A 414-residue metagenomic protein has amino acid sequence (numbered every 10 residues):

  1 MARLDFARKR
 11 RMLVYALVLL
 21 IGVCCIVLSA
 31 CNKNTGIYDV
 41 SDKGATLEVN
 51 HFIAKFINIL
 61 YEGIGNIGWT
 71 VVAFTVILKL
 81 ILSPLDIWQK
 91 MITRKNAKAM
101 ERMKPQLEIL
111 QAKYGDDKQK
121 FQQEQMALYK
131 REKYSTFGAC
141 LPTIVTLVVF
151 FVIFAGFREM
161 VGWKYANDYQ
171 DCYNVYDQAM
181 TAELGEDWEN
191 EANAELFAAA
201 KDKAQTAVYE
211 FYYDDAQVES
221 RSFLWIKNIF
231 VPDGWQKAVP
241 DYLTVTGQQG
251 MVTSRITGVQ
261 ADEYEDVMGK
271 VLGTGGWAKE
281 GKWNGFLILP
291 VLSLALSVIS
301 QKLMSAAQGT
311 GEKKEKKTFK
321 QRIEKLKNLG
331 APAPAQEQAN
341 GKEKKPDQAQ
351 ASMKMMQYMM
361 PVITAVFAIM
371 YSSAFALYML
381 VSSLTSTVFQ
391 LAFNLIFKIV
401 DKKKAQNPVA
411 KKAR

Functional and structural regions predicted by a protein language model:
M1-K33: N-terminal secretory/membrane targeting signals
R10, G63-T70, A278-F286: Juxtamembrane/start-of-transmembrane alpha-helix segments at the extracytoplasmic/lumenal side of membrane anchors
Y38-H51, G115-Q122, K345: Short, membrane-interfacial amphipathic segments enriched in basic
A45-I64, N96-A99, M103-Q106, L110 (+2 more regions): Hydrophobic alpha-helical segments of integral membrane proteins, encompassing both true transmembrane helices
V72-I81, G281-L303: Selective detector of the "anchor" transmembrane alpha-helix that sits immediately C-terminal
L80-F151, V298-A365: Membrane-interface amphipathic helices and adjacent TM-edge segments
G162-W283, E312, K316: Low-complexity, proline/glycine-enriched hydrophobic segments characteristic of transmembrane helices
K344-L391, L395: Canonical bilayer-spanning transmembrane alpha-helix
